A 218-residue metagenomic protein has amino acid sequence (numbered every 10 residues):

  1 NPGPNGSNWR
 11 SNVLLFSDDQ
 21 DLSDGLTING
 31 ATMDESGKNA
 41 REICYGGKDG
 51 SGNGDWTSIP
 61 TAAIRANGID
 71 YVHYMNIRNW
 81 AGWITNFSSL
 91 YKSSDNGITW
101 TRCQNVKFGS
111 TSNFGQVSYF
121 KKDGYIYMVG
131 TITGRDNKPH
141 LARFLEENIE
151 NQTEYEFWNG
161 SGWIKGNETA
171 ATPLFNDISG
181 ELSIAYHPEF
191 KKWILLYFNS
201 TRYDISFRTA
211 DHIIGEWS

Functional and structural regions predicted by a protein language model:
N1-N53, R65-S110, G130-D177, H187-S218: Beta-rich carbohydrate-recognition and catalytic domains
G54-I64, F114-Y119, G180-S183: Beta-propeller and closely related beta-sheet repeat lectin domains
S112-V117, I126-M128, I132: Eukaryote-skewed repeat-based solenoidal scaffolds used as protein-protein interaction platforms, primarily
F120-D123, P188: Short, ordered beta-strand-loop transition motifs
